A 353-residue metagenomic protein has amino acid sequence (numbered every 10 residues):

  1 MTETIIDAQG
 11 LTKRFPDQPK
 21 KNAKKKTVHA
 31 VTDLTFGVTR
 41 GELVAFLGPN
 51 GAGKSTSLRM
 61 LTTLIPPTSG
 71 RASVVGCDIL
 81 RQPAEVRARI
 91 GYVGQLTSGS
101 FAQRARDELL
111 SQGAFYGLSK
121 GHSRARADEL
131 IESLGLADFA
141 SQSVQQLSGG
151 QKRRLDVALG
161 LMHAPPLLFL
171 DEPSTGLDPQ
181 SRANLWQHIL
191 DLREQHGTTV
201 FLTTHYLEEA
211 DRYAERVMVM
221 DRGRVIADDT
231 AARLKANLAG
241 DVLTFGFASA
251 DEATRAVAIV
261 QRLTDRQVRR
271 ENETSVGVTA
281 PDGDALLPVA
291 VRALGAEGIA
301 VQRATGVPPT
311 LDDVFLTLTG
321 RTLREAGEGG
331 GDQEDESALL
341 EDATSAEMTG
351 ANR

Functional and structural regions predicted by a protein language model:
G70-D78, V86: Conserved ABC transporter NBD signature motif
L110, A114, G121-F139: Conserved ABC ATPase "signature" region
S143-L147: Conserved ABC ATPase signature
A164: Conserved catalytic motifs of ABC-family nucleotide-binding domains
L168-D171: Catalytic Walker B motif of ABC-type/P-loop ATPase nucleotide-binding domains
Q187-P281: ABC transporter nucleotide-binding domain
